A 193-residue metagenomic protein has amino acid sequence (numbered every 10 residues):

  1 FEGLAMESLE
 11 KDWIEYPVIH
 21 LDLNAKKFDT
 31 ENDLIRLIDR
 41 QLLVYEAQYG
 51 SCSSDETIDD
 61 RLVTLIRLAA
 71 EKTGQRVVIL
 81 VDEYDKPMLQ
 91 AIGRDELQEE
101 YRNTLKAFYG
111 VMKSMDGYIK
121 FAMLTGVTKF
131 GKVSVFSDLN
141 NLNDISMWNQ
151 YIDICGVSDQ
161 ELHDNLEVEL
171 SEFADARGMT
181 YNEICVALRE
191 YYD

Functional and structural regions predicted by a protein language model:
F1-A47, L162: P-loop NTPase motor core
M6-S8, N24-F28, D85-K86, V127-V133 (+1 more regions): Conserved nucleotide-binding/hydrolysis micro-motifs of P-loop NTPases
S8, S114-I119, F130-W148: Short regulatory helix/loop adjacent to the ATP-binding pocket of P-loop NTPases
H20, V78-D82, N103-G110, K120-V127: Structural recognition of the conserved hydrophobic beta-strand(s) that form the central parallel beta-sheet of P-loop
D33, Y49-R67: Short glycine-rich substrate-engagement loop in P-loop NTPases that contacts/grips substrate
T64-A70, E99-K120: Substrate-engagement module of ASCE P-loop NTPases
T73-Q98: Conserved P-loop NTPase "ATPase switch" module shared by AAA+ and STAND
S134-D138, I145-D193: Amphipathic alpha-helical segments of the small helical/lid subdomains adjacent to P-loop NTPase cores
